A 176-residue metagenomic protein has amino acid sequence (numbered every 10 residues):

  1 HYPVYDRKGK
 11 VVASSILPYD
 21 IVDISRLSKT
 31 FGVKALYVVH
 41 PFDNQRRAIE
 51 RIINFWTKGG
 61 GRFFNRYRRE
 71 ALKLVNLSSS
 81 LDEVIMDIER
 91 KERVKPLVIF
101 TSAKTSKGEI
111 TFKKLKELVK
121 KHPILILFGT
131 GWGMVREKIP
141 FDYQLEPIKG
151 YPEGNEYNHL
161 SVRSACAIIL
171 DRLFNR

Functional and structural regions predicted by a protein language model:
H1-A103, A167-L170, F174: RNA substrate-binding interface of SAM-dependent RNA methyltransferases
V4, N44, S106, W132-G133 (+1 more regions): Surface-exposed, flexible loop/turn segments at secondary-structure boundaries
I49, T57, V119, E146-P147: Alpha-helix boundary/interfacial micro-motifs
I49-E50, F112, H159: Conserved strand-to-helix beginnings and helix N-cap segments that scaffold or border functional pockets
S80-M86, S106-K107, G150-N155: A short acidic, often aromatic-flanked loop/helix-cap motif at beta-alpha or helix-coil junctions that lines enzyme
F100-F141, P147-I148: Long, charge-patterned amphipathic alpha-helical coiled-coil/hairpin "stalk" segments used as oligomerization
W132-R176: Structured adenosyl-cofactor binding patch, chiefly the S-adenosyl-L-methionine
